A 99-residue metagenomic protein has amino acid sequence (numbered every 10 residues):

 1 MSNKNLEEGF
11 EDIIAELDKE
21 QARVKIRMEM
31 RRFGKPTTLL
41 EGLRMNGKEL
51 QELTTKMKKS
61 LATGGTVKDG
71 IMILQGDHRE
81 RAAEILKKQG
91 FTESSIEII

Functional and structural regions predicted by a protein language model:
M1-E41, M45-Q51, K59, T66-K68 (+2 more regions): Long, charged, low-complexity intrinsically disordered regions
I71-Q75: A generic structural motif
